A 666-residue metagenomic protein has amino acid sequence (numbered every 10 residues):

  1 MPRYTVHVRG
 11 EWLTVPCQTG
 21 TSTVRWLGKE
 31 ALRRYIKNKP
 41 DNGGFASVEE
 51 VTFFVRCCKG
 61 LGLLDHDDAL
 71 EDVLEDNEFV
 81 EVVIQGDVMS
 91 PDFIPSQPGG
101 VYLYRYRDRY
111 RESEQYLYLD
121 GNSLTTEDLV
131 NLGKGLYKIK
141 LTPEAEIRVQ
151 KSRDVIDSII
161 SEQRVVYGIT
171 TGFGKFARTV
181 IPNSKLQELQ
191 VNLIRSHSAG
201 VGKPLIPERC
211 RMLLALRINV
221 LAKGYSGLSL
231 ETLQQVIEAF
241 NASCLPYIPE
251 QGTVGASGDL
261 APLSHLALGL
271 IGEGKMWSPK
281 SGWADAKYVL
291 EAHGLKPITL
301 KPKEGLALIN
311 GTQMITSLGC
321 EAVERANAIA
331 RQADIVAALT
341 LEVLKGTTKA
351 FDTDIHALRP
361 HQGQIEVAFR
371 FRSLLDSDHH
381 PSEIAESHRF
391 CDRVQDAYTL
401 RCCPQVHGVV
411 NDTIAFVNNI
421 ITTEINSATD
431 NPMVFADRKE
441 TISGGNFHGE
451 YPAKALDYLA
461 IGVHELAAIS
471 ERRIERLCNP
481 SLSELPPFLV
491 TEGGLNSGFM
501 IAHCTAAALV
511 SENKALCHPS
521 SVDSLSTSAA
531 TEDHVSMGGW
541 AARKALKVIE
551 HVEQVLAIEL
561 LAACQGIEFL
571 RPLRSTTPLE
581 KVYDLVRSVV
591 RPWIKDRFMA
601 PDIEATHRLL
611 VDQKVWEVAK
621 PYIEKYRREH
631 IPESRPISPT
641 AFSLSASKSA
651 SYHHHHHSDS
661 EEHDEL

Functional and structural regions predicted by a protein language model:
M1-R25, E30-R33, K37-S96: Phospho-regulated scaffold assembly regions enriched in serine/threonine/proline and acidic residues, encompassing
W12-Q18, G62-L64, A199-V201, L245-V254 (+3 more regions): A short glycine/serine-rich beta->alpha loop
I36, F79, Q85, R178-I181 (+10 more regions): Generic short alpha-helical segment signal, independent of protein family or function, capturing local helix propensity
P98-R148, S152-I160, L186, S196 (+2 more regions): C-terminal auxiliary extensions adjacent to catalytic cores
Q163: Metabolite-binding pocket within alpha/beta catalytic cores that recognizes anionic/polar moieties
Y167-N192, S196-L221, Y247-I271, S281-Y288 (+2 more regions): FAD-binding core of FAD-dependent oxidoreductases, characterized by glycine-rich FAD pyrophosphate-binding loops
Y225-Q251: FAD-binding glycine-rich core of flavoenzymes that anchor FAD
